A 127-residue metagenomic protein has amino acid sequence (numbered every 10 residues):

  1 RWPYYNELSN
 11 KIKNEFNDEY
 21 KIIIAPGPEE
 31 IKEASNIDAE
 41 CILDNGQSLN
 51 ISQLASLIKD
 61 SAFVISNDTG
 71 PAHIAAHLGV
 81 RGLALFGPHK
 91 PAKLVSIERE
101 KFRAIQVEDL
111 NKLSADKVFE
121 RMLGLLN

Functional and structural regions predicted by a protein language model:
W2-L83, G87: Donor-binding and catalytic core of enzymes assembling or modifying cell-surface/extracellular glycoconjugates
H73-N127: Nucleotide-sugar donor-binding patch of glycosyltransferase catalytic domains
